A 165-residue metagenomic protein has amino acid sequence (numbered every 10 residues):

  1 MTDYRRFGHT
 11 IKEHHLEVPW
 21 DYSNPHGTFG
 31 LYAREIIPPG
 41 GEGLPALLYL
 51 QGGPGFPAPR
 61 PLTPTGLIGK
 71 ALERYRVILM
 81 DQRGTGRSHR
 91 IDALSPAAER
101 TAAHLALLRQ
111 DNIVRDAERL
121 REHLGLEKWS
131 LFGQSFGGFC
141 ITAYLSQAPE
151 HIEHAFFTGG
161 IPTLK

Functional and structural regions predicted by a protein language model:
D3-K165: Gly/Pro-rich cap/lid or specificity-loop segments adjacent to the active site
